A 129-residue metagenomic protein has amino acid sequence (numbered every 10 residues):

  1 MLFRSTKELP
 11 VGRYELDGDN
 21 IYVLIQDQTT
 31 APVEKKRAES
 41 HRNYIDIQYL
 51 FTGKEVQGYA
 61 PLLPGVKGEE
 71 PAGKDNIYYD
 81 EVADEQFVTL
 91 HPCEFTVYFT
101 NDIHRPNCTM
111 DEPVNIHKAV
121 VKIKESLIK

Functional and structural regions predicted by a protein language model:
M1-L2: Short, small-residue-biased leader/transition segments that mark boundaries at the very start of proteins
V11-P32, N43-F51: A short glycine-rich, His/Asp/Glu-containing loop-to-beta-strand
A38-H41: Short loop/turn motifs at secondary-structure junctions and domain boundaries
N43-I45, Y49-E55, Y59, L63-G65 (+1 more regions): Glycine- and acidic-residue-biased ligand/ion/polar-headgroup-sensing regions
T89-N107: Conserved metal-binding segment of the jelly-roll/cupin
F95-V97, P113-K129: A short hydrophobic beta-strand segment most commonly corresponding to one strand of the jelly-roll/cupin
C108-E112: Short proline/glycine-enriched turn/loop segments at secondary-structure junctions
